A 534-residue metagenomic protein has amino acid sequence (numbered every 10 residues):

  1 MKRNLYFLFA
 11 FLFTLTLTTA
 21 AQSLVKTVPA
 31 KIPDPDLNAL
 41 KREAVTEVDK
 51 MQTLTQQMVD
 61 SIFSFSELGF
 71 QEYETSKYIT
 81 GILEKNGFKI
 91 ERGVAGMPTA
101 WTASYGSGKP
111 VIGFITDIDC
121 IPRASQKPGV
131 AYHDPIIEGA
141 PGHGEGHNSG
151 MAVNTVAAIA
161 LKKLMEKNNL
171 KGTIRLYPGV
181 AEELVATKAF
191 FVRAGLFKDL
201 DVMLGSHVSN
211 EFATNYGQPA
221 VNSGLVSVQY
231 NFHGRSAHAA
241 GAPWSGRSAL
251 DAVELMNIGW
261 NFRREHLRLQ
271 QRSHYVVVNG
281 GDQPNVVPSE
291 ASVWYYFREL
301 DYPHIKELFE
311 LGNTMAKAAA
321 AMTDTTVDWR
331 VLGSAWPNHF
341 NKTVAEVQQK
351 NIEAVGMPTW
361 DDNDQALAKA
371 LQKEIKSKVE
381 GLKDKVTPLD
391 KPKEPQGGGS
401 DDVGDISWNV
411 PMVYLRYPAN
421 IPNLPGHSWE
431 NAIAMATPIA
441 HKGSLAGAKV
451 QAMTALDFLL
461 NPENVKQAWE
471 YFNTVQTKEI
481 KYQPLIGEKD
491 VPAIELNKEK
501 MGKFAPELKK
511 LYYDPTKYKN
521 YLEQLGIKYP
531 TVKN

Functional and structural regions predicted by a protein language model:
M1-S23: Bacterial Sec-dependent N-terminal signal peptides
Q22-H143, A152-G172: Acidic/His- and Gly-rich active-site-bordering loop/insert found across diverse amide/peptide-bond hydrolases
I62, L83, A103, F114 (+10 more regions): Divalent metal-coordination and catalytic microenvironments
R92-G93, E182, Q218-N222, K393-G398: Short Gly/Pro-enriched turn/cap motifs at secondary-structure boundaries
D119-H133, V221-N231, N420-S428: Acidic-glycine-rich active-site phosphate/pyrophosphate-binding loop
H133-G142, N148-S149, M165-P288, P506-K519: Histidine/acidic-residue-rich, glycine-tolerant segments that coordinate divalent metal ions
E254-N534: Metal-dependent amide/peptide-bond hydrolase catalytic core, centered on the "pita-bread" metallohydrolase fold
